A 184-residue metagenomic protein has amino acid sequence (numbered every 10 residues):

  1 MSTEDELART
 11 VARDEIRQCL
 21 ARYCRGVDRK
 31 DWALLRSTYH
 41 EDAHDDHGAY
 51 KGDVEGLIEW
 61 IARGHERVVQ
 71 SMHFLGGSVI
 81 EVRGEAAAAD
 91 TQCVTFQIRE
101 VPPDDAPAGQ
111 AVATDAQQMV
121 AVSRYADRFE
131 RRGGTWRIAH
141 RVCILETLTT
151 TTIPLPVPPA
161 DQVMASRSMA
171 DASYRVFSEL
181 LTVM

Functional and structural regions predicted by a protein language model:
M1-R25, R29, A33, S37 (+1 more regions): Short, low-complexity N-terminal intrinsically disordered segments enriched in polar/charged residues
D14, V69-S71, Q118-V120: Transmembrane beta-barrel outer-membrane domains
V27, Y39, C93-T95, V142-L145: Short beta-strand segments enriched in hydrophobic/aromatic residues within well-folded beta-rich domains
W32-A106: A solvent-exposed, acidic/Ser-Thr-rich amphipathic alpha-helical stretch
H65-R67, Q110-Q117: Short, P/G- and charge-enriched loop/turn segments at secondary-structure junctions
A88-D90, Q117, R124-L155: Short beta-strand edge/turn micro-motifs at domain boundaries
P102-T114, L155-P156: Short, surface-exposed loop/helix-turn segments at secondary-structure junctions that function as lids/hinges flanking
T152-M184: Acidic/histidine-enriched, glycine/proline-rich intrinsically disordered or flexible terminal extensions
